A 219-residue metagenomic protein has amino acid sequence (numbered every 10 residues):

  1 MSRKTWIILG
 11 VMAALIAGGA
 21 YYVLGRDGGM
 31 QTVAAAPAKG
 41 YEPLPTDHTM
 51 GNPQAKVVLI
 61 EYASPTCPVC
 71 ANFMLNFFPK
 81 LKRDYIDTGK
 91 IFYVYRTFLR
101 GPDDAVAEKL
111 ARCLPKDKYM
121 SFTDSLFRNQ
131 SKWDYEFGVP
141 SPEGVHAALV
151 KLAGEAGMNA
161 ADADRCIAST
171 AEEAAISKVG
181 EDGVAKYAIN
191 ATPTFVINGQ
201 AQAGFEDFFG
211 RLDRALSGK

Functional and structural regions predicted by a protein language model:
M1-G29, S64, K151-K219: C-terminal cap of thioredoxin/glutaredoxin-like
R26-A38: Ser/Thr/Pro/Gly-rich low-complexity linker/stalk segments immediately outside membranes or between
G40-V57: A short beta-strand-turn-helix
P45-T46, F77, A148, V179: Hydrophobic alpha-helical segments typical of transmembrane helices and their membrane-interface/capping positions
A55-V58, G89, V106, A191-P193: Envelope-exposed proteins and targeting segments
V58-E61, F92-Y95, T194-V196: Soluble periplasmic/extracytoplasmic beta-strand elements of cell-envelope proteins
L59, C67, A163: Residue-level signature of catalytic and energy-coupling elements of molecular machines, predominantly ATP/GTP-dependent
A63-T66, A71-G154, A215: Structural alpha/beta surface segment adjacent to cysteine/selenocysteine redox centers across thiol/disulfide enzymes
